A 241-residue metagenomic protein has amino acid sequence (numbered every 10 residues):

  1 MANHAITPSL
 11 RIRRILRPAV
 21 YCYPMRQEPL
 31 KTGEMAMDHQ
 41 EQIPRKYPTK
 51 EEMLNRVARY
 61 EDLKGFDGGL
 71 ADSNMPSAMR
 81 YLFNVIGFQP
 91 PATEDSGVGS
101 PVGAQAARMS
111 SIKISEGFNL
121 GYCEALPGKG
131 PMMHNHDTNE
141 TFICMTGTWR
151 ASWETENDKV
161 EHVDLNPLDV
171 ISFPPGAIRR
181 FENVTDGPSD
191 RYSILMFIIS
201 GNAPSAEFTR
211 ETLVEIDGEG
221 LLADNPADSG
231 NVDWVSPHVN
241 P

Functional and structural regions predicted by a protein language model:
K31-E116, A227-P241: A short, N-terminal "cap"/entry segment at the start of jelly-roll beta-barrel domains of the cupin/DSBH fold
D38-K46, I178-P241: Double-stranded beta-helix
A104, G121-N135: Conserved short histidine dyad/triad with adjacent acidic residue
K129-M132, R150, D169-I171, P175-F181: Histidine-centered metal-chelating micro-motifs
N139-E140, C144-R150: Glycine- and acidic-residue-biased ligand/ion/polar-headgroup-sensing regions
E156-P174: Short acidic-glycine-tyrosine-enriched beta hairpin
